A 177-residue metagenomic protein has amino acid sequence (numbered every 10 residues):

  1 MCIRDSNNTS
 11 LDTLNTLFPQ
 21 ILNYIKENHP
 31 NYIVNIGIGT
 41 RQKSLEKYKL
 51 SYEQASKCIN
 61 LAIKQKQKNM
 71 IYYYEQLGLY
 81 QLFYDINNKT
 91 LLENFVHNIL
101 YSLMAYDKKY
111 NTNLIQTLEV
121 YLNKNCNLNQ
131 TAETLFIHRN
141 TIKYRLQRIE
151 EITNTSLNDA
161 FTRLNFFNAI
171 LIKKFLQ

Functional and structural regions predicted by a protein language model:
R4-Q177: Cytosolic nucleotide-utilizing catalytic cores of signal-transduction proteins
